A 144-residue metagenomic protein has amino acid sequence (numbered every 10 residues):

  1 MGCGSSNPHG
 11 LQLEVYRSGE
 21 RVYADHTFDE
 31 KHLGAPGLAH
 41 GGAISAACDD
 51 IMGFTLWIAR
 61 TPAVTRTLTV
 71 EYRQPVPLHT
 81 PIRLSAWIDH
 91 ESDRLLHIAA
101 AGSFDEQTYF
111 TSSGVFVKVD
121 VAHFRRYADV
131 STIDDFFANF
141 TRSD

Functional and structural regions predicted by a protein language model:
M1-D25, D29-E30, A128-D144: Non-catalytic linker/capping segments at the edges of enzyme domains
L11, V64-R66, I82, L96 (+1 more regions): Hydrophobic core residues within well-ordered beta-strands of beta-rich domains
Y16-S18, W87-E91: Short beta-strand micro-motifs enriched in acidic
Y23-A47: A conserved, well-ordered hydrophobic junction motif at loop->secondary-structure transitions
D25-T27, T69-E71, S85-W87, A101 (+1 more regions): Residue-level recognition of well-ordered beta-strand positions that form the cores of beta-sheet-rich folds across
I51-R83: Hydrophobic beta-strand-centered segment that forms part of the acyl-chain substrate-binding groove
P77-L78, D89-D144: HotDog/MaoC-like acyl-thioester-processing domains
